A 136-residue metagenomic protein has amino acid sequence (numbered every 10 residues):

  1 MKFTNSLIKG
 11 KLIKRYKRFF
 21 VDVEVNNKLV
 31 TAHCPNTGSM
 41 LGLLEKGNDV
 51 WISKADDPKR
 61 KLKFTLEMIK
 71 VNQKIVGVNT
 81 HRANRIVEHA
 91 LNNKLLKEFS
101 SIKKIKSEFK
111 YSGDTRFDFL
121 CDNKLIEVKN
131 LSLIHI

Functional and structural regions predicted by a protein language model:
M1-F3: Short boundary/loop segments of OB/S1/cold-shock single-stranded nucleic-acid-binding domains
R18-D22: Short aromatic-glycine-enriched beta-strand elements
E24-L29: OB-fold (S1/OB) nucleic-acid-binding surfaces
G38-W51: Short nucleic-acid-contacting surface segments enriched for D/E, G, S/T with interspersed K/R
D57-M68: Short, Lys/Arg- and Gly-enriched loop/turn segments at beta-strand edges
V71, I75-H81, S100-K129: Active-site metal-binding core of divalent-cation-utilizing nuclease and nuclease-like domains
I134-I136: Conserved small/polar residues in nucleotide/adenosyl-binding loops
